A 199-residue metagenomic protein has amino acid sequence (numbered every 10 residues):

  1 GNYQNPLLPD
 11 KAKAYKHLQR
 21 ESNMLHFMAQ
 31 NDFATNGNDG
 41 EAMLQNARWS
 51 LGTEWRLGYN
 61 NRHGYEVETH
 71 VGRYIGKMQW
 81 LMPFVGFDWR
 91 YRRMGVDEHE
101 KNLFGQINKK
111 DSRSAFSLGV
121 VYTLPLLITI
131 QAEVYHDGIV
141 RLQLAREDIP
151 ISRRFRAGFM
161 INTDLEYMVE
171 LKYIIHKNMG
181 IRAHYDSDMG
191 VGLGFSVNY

Functional and structural regions predicted by a protein language model:
G1-N60, L118, Y122, Y167 (+1 more regions): Outer-membrane beta-barrel initiation region
L25-F27, A34-N38, H63-V67, K110-F116 (+3 more regions): Residues that define the transmembrane beta-barrel architecture of outer-membrane proteins
L25-N31, L51-T53, L81-V85, I128-A132 (+4 more regions): Transmembrane beta-strands of outer-membrane beta-barrel proteins
G40, T69-V71, L118-V120, L142-L144 (+3 more regions): Membrane-embedded beta-strands of outer-membrane beta-barrel proteins, especially the hydrophobic/small aromatic
A47-W49, Y74-W80, T123-L127, I149-S152 (+1 more regions): Outer-membrane beta-barrel channels and translocator barrels
E68-E133: Gram-negative (and chloroplast) outer-membrane scaffold detector with strong preference for beta-barrel transmembrane
I139-R182: Outer membrane beta-barrel transmembrane domains
V169-Y173, S187-Y199: Outer-membrane beta-barrel "beta-signal"
